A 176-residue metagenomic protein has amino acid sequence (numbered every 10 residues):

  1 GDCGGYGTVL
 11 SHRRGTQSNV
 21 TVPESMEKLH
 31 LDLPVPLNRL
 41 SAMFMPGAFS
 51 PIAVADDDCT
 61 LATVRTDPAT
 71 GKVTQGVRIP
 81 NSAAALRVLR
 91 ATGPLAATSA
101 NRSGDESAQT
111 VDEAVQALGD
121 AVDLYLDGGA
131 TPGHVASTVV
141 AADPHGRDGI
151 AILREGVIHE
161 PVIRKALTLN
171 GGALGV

Functional and structural regions predicted by a protein language model:
G1-V176: Active-site-adjacent structural elements in enzyme catalytic cores
